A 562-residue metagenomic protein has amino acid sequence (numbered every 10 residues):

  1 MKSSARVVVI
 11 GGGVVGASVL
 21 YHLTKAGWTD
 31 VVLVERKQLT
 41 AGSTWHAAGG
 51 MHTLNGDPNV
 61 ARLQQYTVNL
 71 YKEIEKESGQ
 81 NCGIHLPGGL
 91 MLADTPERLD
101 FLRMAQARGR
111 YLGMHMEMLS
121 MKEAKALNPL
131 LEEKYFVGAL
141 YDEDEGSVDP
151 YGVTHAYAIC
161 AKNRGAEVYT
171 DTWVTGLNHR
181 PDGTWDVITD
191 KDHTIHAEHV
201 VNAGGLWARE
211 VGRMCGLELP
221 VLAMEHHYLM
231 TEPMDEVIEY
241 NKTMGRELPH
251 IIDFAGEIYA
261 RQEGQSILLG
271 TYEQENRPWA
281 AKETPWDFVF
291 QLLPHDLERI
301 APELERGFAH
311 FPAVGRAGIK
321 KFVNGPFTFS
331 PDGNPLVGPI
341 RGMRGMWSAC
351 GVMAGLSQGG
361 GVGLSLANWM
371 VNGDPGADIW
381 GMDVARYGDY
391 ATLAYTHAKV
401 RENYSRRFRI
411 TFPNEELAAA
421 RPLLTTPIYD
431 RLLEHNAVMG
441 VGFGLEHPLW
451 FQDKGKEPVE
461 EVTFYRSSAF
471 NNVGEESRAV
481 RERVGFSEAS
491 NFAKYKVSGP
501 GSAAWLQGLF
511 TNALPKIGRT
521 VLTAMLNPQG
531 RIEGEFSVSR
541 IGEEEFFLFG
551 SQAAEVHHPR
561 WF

Functional and structural regions predicted by a protein language model:
K2-V15, V32: Beta1/beta-strand and adjacent pyrophosphate-binding region of the FAD-binding site in flavoprotein oxidoreductases
V15, L39, W207: Conserved Rossmann-like nucleotide-cofactor binding loop
S18, L177-L293, P302-H310, A394-E416 (+2 more regions): Flavin-dependent oxidoreductases
T24-W45: Glycine-rich FAD pyrophosphate-binding loop
G49-L127, L248, A255-A260, Q265-L268 (+3 more regions): Dinucleotide-binding Rossmann-like beta1-alpha1 core, especially the glycine-rich loop that anchors the ADP
K72-E73, H85, D94-D171, T175-I188 (+1 more regions): Flavin (FAD/FMN) cofactor-binding and adjacent substrate-gating region of FAD-dependent oxidoreductase domains
A255, G264, W286-L424: C-terminal catalytic lobe of FAD-dependent flavoproteins
A377, M382-F562: Glycine/proline-enriched, intrinsically flexible loops and inter-domain linkers
